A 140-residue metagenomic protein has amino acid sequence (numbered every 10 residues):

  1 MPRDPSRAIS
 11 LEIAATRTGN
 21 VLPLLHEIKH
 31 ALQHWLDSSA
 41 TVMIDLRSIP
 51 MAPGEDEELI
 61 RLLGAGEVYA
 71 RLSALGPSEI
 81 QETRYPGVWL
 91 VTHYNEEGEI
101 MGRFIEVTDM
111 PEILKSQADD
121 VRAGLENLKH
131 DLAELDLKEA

Functional and structural regions predicted by a protein language model:
M1-E58: N-terminal domain-onset segments
R3, S78-A140: Helix-rich interaction surfaces within compact, conserved domain-sized segments that mediate assembly or partner
I28, I44-L46, A70, W89-V91 (+1 more regions): Generic structural hydrophobic/aromatic packing signal, biased to beta-strands
L32-V42, L75-G76, H93-M101: Extended alpha-helical surfaces
S38-S48, Y69-P77, L137-A140: Short glycine-rich, low-complexity/disordered patches
T41, E67, P86-V88: Short, surface-exposed beta-edge/turn micro-motifs
L46-D56, L72-L75, V91, G98: Predominantly single-stranded RNA-binding modules in RNA-associated proteins
G54-R84: Amphipathic, interaction-prone secondary-structure segments
